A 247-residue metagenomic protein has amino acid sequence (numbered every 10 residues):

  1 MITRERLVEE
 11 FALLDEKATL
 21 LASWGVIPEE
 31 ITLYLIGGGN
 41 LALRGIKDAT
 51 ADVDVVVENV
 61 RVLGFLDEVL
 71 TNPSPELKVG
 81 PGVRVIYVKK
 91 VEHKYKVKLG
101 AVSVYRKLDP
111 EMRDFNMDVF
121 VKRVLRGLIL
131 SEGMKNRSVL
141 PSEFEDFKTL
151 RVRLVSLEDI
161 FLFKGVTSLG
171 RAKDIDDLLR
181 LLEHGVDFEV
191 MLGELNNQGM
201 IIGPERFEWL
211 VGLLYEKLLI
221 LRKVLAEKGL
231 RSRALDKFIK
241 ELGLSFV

Functional and structural regions predicted by a protein language model:
M1-V247: Compositionally biased terminal segments of proteins
